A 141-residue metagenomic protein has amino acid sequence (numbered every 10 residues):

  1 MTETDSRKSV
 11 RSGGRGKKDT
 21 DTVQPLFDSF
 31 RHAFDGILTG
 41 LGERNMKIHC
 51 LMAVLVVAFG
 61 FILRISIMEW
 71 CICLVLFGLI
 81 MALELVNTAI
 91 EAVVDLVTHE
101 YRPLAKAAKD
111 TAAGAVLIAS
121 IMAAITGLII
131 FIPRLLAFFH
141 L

Functional and structural regions predicted by a protein language model:
M1-A89, V97, Y101-P103, A115-L141: Hydrophobic alpha-helical transmembrane segments
A105-T111: Membrane-interface alpha-helices at helix entry/exit sites of multi-pass transporters
